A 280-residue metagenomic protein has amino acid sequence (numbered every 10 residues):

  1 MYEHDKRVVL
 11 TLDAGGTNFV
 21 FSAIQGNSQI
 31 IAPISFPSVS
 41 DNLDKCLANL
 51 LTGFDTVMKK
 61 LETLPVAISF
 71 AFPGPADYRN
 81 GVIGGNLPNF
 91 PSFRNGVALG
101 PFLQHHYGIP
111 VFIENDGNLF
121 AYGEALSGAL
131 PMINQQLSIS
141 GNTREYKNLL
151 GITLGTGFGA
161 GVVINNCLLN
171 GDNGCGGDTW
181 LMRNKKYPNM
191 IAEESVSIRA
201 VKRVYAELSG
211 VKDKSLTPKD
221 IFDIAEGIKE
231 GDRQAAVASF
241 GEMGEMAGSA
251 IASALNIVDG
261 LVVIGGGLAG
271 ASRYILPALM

Functional and structural regions predicted by a protein language model:
Y2-V8, I24, I31-S35, N42-K45 (+6 more regions): Glycine/GP-enriched mid-protein hinge/lid loop-to-helix segment characteristic of carbohydrate kinases
H4-G74, Y78-V82, R94-G96, F102: Conserved phosphate-binding loops in N-terminal lobes of ATP-dependent enzymes of the actin/Hsp70/sugar-kinase
N18, S253-A254, D259-M280: Glycine-rich phosphate-binding loops at beta-strand->alpha-helix junctions
L43-D44, A48, L64, A76-N148 (+1 more regions): Glycine-rich phosphate-binding loop and adjoining helix at the ATP-binding site of ATP-dependent phosphoryl-transfer
L50-I68, P75, P110-V111, K212-D213 (+2 more regions): Phosphate/pyrophosphate-binding loops at sites that engage ATP/ADP/AMP, CoA/4′-phosphopantetheine, polyphosphate
N118, G157, A269: Catalytic metal-binding/acid-base residues of hydrolase active sites
A247: Active-site environment of non-heme Fe oxygenases that use a 2-His-1-carboxylate facial triad
